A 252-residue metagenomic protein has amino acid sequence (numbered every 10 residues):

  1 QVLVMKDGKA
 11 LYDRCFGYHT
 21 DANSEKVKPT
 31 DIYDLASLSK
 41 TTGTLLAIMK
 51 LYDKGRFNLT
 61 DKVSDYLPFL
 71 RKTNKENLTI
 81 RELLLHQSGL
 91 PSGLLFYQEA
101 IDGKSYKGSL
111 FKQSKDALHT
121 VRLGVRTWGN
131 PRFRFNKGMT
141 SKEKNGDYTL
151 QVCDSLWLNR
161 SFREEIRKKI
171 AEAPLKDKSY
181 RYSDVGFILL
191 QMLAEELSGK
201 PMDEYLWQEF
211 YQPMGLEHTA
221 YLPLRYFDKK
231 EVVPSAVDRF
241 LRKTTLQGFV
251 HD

Functional and structural regions predicted by a protein language model:
Q1-L35, R56-N58, E164-E172: Short, conserved catalytic-motif segment at the N-terminal edge
G8, I32-T60, F187-E195: Active-site SXXK
T20, D31, K62-F69, E99-I101 (+1 more regions): Short linear capping/connector segments at secondary-structure termini
K26-V27, T73-N77: Extracellular/periplasmic catalytic domains that process cell-envelope and extracellular macromolecules
A47-Y52, L67, L84-P91: Generic hydrophobic/packing signal
L59-T73, P213-M214: Short, glycine/proline-biased beta-turn/loop segments that scaffold the active-site neighborhood
K75-D252: Short, surface-exposed loop or secondary-structure junction motifs that flank catalytic or metal-binding residues
